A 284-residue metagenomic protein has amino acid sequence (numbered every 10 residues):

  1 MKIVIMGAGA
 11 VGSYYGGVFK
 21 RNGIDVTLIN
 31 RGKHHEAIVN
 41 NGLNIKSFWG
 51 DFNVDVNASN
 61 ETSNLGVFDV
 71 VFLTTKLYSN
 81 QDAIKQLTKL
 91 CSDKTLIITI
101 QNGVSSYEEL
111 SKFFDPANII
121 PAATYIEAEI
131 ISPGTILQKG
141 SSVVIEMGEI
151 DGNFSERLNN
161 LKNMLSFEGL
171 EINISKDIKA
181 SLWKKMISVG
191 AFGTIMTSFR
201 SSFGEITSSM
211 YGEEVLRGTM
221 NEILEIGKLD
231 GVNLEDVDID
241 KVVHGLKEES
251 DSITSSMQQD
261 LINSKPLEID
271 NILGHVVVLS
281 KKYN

Functional and structural regions predicted by a protein language model:
M1-S47, D51: NAD(P)+-binding Rossmann beta1-loop-alpha1 motif at the extreme N-terminus of oxidoreductases
G17, R21, K85-K89, K112 (+2 more regions): Short, well-ordered alpha-helices that flank and scaffold nucleotide-derived cofactor binding pockets
K33, Y78-S79, V104-S105, N153 (+2 more regions): Short alpha-helical
A37, K89-L90, F113-N118, P133-D236: Internal alpha-helical scaffold of NAD(P)-dependent oxidoreductase catalytic cores
D51-T135: Rossmann-like NAD(P)(H) cofactor-binding subdomain of soluble oxidoreductases
R217-N284: NAD(P)-dependent Rossmann-like dehydrogenase/reductase catalytic/cofactor-binding core
